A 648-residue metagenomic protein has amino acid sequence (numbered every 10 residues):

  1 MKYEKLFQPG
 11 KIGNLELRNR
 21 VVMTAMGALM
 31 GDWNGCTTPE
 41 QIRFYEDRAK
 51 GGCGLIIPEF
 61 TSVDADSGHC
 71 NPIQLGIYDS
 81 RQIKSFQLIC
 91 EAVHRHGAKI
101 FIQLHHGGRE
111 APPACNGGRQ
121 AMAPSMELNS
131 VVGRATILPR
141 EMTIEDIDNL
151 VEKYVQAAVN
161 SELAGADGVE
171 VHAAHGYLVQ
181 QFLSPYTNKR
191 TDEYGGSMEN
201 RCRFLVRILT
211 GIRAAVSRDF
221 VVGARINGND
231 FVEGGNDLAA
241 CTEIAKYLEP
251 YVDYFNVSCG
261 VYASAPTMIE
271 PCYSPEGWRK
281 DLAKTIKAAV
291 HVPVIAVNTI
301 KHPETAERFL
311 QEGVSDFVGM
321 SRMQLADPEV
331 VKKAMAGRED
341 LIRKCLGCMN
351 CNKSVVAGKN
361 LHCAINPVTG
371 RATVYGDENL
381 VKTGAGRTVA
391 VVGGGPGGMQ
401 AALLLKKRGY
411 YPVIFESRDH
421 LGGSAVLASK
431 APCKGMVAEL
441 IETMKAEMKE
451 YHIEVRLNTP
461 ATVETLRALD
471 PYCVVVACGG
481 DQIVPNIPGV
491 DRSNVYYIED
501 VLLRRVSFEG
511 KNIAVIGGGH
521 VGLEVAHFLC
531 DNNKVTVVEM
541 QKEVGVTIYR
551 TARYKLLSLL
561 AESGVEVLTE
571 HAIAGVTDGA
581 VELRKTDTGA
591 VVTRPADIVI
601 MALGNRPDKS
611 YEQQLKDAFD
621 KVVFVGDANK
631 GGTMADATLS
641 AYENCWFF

Functional and structural regions predicted by a protein language model:
M1-V392, P396, Q400-K407, Y411-P412 (+1 more regions): Flavin-dependent oxidoreductase catalytic cores
G54, D167, D253, D316 (+3 more regions): Conserved acidic residues
G196-S197, R371-A385, A438-E439, D500-N512 (+2 more regions): Surface-exposed acidic, glycine/proline-enriched linker/cap segments that occur as 15-30-residue helix-coil
Y251, V290, G313-V314, Y451 (+4 more regions): Short, structured coil segments at secondary-structure junctions
T383-F415, R456-D470, A477-N494, E499-I548 (+1 more regions): Rossmann-like dinucleotide/flavin-binding elements
Y411-Y451, H527-H571, N629: Rossmann-like dinucleotide-binding cores of NAD(P)H-dependent redox enzymes
